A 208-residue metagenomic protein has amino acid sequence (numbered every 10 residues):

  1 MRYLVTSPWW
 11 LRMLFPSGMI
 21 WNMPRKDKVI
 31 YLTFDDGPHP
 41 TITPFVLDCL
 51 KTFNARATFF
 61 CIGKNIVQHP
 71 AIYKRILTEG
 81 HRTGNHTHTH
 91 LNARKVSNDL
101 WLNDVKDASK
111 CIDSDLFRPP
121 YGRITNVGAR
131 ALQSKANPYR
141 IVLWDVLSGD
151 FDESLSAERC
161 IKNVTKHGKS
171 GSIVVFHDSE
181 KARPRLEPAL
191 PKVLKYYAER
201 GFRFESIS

Functional and structural regions predicted by a protein language model:
R2-N85, T89-N92, K106, D113-S114: Active-site beta->alpha N-cap acidic-glycine motif
V67-Q68, H88-R203, S208: Catalytic domains of cell-wall/extracellular-matrix polysaccharide-remodeling enzymes, centered on de-N-acetylation
